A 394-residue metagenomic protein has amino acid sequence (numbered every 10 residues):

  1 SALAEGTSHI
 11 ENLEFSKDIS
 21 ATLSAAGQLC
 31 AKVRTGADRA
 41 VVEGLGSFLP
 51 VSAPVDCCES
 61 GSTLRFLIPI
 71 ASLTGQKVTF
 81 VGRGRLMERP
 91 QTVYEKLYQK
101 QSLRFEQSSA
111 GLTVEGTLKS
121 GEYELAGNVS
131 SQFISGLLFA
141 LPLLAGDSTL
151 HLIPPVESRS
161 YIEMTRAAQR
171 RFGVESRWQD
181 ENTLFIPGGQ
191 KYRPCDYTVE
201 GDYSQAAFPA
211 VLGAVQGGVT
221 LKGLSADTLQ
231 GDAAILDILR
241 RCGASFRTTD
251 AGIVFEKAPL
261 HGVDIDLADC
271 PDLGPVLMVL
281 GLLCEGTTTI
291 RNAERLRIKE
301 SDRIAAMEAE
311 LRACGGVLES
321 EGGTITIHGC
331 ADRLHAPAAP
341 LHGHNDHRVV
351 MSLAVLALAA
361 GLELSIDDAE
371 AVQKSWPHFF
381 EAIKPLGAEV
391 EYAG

Functional and structural regions predicted by a protein language model:
S1-G394: Short, structured segments at the rim of ligand-binding sites
